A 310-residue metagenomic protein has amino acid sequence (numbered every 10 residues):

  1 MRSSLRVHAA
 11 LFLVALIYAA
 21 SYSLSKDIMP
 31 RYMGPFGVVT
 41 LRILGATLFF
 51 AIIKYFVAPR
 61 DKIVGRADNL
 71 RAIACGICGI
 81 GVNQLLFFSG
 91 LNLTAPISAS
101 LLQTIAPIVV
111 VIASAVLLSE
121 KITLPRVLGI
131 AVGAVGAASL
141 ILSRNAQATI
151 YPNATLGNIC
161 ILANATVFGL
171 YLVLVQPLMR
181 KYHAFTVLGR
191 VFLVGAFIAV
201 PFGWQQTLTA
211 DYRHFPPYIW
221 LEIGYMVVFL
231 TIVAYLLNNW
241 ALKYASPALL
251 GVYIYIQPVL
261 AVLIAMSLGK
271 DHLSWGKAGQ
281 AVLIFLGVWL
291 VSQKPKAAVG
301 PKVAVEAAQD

Functional and structural regions predicted by a protein language model:
M1-L41, I150-P177, F197, P201 (+1 more regions): Glycine-/small-residue-enriched transmembrane alpha-helix faces in small-molecule transporters and effluxers
S3-V7, Y32-F36, T40, V64-L70 (+3 more regions): Juxtamembrane helix-entry segments on the extracytoplasmic side of multipass membrane proteins
I17, S21-Y22, A51-S98, L102-Q103 (+2 more regions): Specific transmembrane alpha-helical segments of multi-pass solute transporters/efflux pumps, especially DMT/EamA
S25, R31-V82, V109, T166-L174 (+4 more regions): Transmembrane alpha-helices of multi-pass small-molecule transport proteins
I28, V38, R42, G90 (+8 more regions): Hydrophobic/aromatic residues within transmembrane alpha-helices of multi-pass small-molecule transporters
V38-L41, I80, Q84, S98-I105 (+2 more regions): Helix-helix packing/entry segments at the starts of transmembrane helices
F50, A113, I122-R144, A199 (+3 more regions): Hydrophobic transmembrane alpha-helices of multi-pass small-molecule transport proteins
A67-A74, I122-A134, Y182-V191: Cytoplasmic-side transmembrane-helix entry/capping segments in multi-pass membrane proteins
